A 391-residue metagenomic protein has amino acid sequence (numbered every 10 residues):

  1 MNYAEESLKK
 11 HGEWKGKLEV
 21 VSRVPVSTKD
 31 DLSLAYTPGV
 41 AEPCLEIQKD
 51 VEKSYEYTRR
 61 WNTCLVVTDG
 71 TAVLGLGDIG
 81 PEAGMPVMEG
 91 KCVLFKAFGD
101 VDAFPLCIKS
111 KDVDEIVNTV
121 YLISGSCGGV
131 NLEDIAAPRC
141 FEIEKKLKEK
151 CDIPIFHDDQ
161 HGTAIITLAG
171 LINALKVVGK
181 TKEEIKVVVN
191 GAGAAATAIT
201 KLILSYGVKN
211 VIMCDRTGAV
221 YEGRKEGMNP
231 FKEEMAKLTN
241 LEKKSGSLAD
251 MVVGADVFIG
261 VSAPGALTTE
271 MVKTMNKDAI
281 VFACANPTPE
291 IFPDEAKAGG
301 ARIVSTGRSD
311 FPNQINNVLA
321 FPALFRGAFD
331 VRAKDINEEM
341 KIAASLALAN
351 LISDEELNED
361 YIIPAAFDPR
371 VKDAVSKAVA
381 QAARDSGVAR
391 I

Functional and structural regions predicted by a protein language model:
M1-I155, S376, Q381-A382, S386-R390: N-terminal ligand-binding/catalytic initiation module
G12, Y55-R60, L65, K96-A97 (+9 more regions): Solvent-exposed alpha-helices and their adjacent loops that cap or buttress functional pockets in soluble metabolic
L74, I79-G99, H157, I165-A263: Glycine-rich phosphate/diphosphate-binding loop of Rossmann-like nucleotide-binding domains
P105, N131-D134, I155-D158, V189 (+5 more regions): General beta-strand structural signal in soluble alpha/beta enzymes
K150-I166, A283-N286: Short, acidic/small-residue loops that bind anionic groups at enzyme active sites
D158, V178-K180, A283-I391: Adenosine-phosphate binding glycine-rich loop
E233-R302, R308-D310: Rossmann-like adenosine-cofactor binding region
